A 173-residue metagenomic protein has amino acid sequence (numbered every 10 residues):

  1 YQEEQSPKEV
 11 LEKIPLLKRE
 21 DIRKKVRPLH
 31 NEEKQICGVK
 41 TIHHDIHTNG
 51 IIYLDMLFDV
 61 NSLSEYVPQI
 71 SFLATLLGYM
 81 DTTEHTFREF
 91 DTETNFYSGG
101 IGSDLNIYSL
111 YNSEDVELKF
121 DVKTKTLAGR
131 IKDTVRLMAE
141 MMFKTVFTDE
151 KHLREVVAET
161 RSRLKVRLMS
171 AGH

Functional and structural regions predicted by a protein language model:
Y1-E65: Proteolytic maturation boundary segments
N49-I70, A74-G78, H85-K144, T148-H173: M16 family metallopeptidases and their MPP-like homologs
